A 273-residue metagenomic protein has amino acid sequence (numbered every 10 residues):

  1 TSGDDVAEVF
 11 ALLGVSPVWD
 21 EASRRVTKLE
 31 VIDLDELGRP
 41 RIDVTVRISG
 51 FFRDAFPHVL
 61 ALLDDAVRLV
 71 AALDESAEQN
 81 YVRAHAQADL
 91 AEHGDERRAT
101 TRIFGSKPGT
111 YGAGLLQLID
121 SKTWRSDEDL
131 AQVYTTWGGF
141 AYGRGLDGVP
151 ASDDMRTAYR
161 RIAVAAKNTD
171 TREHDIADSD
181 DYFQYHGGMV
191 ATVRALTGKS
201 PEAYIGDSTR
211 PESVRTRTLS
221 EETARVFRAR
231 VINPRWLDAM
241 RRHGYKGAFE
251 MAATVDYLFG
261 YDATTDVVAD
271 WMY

Functional and structural regions predicted by a protein language model:
T1-Y273: Ligand/cofactor-recognition surfaces for anionic moieties
